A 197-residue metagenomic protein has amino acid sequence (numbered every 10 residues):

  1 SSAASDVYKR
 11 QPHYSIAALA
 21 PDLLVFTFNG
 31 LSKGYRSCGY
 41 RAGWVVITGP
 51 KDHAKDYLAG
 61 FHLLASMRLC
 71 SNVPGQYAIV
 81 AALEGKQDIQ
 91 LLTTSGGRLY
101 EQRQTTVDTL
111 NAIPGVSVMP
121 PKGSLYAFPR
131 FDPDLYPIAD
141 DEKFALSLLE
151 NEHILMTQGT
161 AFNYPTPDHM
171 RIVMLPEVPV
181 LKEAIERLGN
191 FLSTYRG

Functional and structural regions predicted by a protein language model:
S1-Y8: Short, small-residue-biased leader/transition segments that mark boundaries at the very start of proteins
S5, N29-G30, W44, P120 (+2 more regions): Short beta-strand segments
Q11-L19, E186-R187: Conserved core of the PLP fold type I
A18-G97, V107-D108, L192: Conserved core segment of the aminotransferase class I/II
T27, P114-V118, L155-A161: A short linear hydrophobic-aromatic micro-motif
V80, G96-V107, V118-D132: Conserved glycine-rich beta-strand-loop-beta hairpin in the small C-terminal domain of fold type I
P137-A139, S147-M156, F162-G197: PLP-dependent enzyme catalytic core of the Aspartate aminotransferase-like
